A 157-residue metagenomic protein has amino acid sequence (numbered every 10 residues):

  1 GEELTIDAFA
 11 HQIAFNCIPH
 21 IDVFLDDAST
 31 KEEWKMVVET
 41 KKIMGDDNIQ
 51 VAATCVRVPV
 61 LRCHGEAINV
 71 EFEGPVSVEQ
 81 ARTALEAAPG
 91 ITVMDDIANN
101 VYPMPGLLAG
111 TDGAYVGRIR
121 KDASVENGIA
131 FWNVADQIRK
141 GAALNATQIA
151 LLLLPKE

Functional and structural regions predicted by a protein language model:
G1-A84: Active-site-lining helix/loop region of Rossmann-like oxidoreductase modules
N48-E157: C-terminal active-site/capping subdomain that shapes the small-molecule cofactor and substrate pocket of enzyme
